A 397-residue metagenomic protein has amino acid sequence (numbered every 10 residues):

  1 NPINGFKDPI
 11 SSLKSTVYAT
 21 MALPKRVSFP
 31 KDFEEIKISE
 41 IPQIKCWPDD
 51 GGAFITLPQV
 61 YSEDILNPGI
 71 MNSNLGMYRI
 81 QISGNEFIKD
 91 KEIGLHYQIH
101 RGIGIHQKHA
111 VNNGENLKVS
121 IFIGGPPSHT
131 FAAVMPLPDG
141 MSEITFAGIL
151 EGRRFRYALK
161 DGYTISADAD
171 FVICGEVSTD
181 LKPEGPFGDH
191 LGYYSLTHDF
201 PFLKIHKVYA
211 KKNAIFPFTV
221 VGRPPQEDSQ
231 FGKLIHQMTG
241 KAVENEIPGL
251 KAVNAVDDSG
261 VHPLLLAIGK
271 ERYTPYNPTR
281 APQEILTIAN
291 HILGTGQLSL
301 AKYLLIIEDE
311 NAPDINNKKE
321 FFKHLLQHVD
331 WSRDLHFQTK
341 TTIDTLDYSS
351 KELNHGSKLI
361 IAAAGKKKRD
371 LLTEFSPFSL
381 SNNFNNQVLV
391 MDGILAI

Functional and structural regions predicted by a protein language model:
N1-F187, L191-F202, H206-I397: Extended, highly charged
